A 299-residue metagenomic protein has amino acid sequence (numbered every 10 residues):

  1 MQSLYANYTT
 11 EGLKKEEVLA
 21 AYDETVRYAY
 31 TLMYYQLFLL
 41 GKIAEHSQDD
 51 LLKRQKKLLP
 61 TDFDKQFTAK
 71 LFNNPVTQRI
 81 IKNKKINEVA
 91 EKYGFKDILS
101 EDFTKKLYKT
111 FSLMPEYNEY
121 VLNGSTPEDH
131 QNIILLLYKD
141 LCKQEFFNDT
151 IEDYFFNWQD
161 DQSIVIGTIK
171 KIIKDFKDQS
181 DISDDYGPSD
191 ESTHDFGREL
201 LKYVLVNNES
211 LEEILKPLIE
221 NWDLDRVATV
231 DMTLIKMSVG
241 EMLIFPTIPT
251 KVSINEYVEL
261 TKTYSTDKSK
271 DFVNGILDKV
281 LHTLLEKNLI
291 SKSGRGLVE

Functional and structural regions predicted by a protein language model:
M1-E299: Class I Rossmann-like S-adenosyl-L-methionine
